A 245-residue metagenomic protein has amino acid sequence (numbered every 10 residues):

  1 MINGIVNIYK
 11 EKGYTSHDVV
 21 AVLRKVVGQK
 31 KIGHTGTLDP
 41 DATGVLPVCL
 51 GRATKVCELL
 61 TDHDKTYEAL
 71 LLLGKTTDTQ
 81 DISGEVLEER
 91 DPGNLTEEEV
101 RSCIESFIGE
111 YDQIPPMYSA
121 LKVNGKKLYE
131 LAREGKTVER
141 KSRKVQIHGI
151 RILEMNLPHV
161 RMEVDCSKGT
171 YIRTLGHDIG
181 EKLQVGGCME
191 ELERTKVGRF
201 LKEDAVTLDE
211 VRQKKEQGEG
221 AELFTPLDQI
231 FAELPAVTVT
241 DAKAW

Functional and structural regions predicted by a protein language model:
M1-L38, A42-V45, H63, E98-I104 (+5 more regions): Accessory RNA 3′-end/elbow-binding domains used by RNA modification enzymes
T15, C166-T174: Ser/Thr-glycine-rich phosphate-binding loops at phosphate-binding pockets of nucleotides, nucleotide cofactors
T37-L38, E58-T61, A120, S142: Replace "in large, NTP-powered and nucleic-acid-processing enzymes" with "in large, NTP-powered factors and other
V48: Phosphate-centric recognition/catalysis
G51-T54, T76: Short, charged/polar surface micro-motifs in flexible loops or helix N-caps
L59-D112: Acidic, low-complexity central loop/insert segments
L71-L73, R133, R151-E154, V164-K168 (+1 more regions): Short, structured patches in soluble enzyme cores that scaffold and shape functional sites
S119, V123-G149: Extended alpha-helical targeting/anchoring segments, especially N-terminal organellar/secretory targeting helices
